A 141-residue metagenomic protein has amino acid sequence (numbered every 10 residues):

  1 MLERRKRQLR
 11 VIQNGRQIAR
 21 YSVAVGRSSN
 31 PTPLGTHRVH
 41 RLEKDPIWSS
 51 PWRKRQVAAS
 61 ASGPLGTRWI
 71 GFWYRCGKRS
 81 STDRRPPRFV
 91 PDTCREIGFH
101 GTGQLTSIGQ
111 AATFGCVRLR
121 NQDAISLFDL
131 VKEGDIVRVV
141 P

Functional and structural regions predicted by a protein language model:
M1-D45, R55, V140-P141: Intrinsically disordered, low-complexity, Pro/Ser/Thr/Asn/Gly/Ala-rich spacer/linker segments adjacent to signal
N30-L34, I47-P141: Exported/periplasmic cell-wall-interacting domains
